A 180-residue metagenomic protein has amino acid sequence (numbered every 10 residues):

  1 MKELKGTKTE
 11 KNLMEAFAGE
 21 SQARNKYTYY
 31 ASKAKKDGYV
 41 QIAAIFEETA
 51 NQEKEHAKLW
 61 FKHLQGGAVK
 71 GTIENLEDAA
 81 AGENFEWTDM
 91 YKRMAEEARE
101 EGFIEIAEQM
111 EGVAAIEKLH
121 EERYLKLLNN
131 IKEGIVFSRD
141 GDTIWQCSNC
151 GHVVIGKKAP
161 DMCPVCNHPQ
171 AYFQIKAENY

Functional and structural regions predicted by a protein language model:
M1-Y180: Non-heme di-metal
